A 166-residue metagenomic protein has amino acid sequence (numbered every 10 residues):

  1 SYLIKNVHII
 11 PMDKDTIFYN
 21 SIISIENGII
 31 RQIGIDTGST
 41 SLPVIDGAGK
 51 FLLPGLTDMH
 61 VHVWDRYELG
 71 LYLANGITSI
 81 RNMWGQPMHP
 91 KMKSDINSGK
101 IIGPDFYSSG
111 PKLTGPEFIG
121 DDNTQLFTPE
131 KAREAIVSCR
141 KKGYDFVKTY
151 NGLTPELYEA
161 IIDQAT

Functional and structural regions predicted by a protein language model:
S1-P11: Short N-terminal segments immediately surrounding and downstream of signal-peptide cleavage
Y2-I4, G38-L69, T78: Replace "His-x-His-based motif
I4, F18-N20, I25, S39 (+3 more regions): Extracytoplasmic
N6-H8, N27, I35-T37, V63 (+3 more regions): A mature extracytoplasmic/lumenal domain signature
I9, D13-L53: Histidine-rich, glycine-flanked metal-binding segment
P11, F18-Y19, W64, I102 (+1 more regions): Generic, ordered loop/turn and secondary-structure boundary motif
K14-D15, T57, F106, F118: Short capping/connector residues at structural and topological boundaries
G47, F51-L52, L69-T166: Divalent-metal coordination cores built from histidine and acidic residues
